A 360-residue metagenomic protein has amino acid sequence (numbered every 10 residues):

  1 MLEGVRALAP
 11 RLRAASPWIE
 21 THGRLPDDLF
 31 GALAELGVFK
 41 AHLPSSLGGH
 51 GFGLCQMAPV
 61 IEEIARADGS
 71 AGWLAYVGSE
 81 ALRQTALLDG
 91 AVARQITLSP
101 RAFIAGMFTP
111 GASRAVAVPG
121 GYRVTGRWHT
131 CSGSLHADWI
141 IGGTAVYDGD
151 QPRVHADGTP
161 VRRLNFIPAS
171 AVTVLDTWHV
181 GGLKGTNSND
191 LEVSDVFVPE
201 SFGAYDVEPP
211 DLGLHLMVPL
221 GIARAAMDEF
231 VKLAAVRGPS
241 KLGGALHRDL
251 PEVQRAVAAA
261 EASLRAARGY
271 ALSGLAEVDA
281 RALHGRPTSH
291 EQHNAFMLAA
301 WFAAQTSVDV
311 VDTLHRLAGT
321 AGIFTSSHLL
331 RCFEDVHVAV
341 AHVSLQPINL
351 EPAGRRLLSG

Functional and structural regions predicted by a protein language model:
R6, G221, P251, A258-R265 (+4 more regions): Generic structural signal for well-ordered, non-transmembrane alpha-helical segments in soluble/cytosolic regions
R13, P17-T21, R265-F302, H315-T320: C-terminal helix-coil-helix/basic helical segment that borders enzyme active sites and/or dimer interfaces and provides
L25-E35, K40-D138, Q151-L164: Glycine-rich flavin
G31, A91, G244-P251, A280-A299 (+1 more regions): Charge-rich, acidic-biased intrinsically disordered regions
L33, A223, A267: Residue-level signal for inorganic ion chemistry
A105, T109-H215: FAD-binding core of flavoproteins
V180-L264: Glycine-rich beta->alpha junctions and the first turn(s) of the following alpha-helix
A318-G360: Glycine-rich phosphate/cofactor-binding loops in nucleotide/flavin-utilizing enzymes
